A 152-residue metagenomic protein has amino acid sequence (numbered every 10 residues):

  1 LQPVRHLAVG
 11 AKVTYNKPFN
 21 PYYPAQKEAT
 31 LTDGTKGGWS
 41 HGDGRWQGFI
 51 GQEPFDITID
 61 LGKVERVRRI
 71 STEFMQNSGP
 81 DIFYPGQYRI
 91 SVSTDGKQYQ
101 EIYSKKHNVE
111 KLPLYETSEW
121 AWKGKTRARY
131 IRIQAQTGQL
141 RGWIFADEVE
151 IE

Functional and structural regions predicted by a protein language model:
L1-Q2, G37-Y103, L114-E152: Aromatic, loop-rich ligand-recognition surfaces of beta-strand-rich domains
Q2-G38: Predominantly extracellular/luminal regions of secreted and cell-surface proteins, especially disulfide-bonded
K17, T94, K106: Residues at the C-termini of beta-strands that transition into short coil/loop
Y22-A25, L112-E116: Short, solvent-exposed polar/charged micro-motifs at secondary-structure junctions
H107-K111: Surface-exposed loop and turn segments in beta-propeller and other repeat-based domains that flank or scaffold
